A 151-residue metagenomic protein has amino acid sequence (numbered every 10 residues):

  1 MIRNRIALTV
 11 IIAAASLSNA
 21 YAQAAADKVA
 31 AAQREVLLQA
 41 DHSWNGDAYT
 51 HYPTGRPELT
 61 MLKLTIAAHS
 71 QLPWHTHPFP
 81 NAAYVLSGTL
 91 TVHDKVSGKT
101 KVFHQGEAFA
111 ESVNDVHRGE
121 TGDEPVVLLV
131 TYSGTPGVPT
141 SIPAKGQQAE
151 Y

Functional and structural regions predicted by a protein language model:
I2-I6, L17-E58, V102, A144-Y151: A short, N-terminal "cap"/entry segment at the start of jelly-roll beta-barrel domains of the cupin/DSBH fold
H51, L72-H77, D94, K101 (+1 more regions): Short histidine-centered beta-strand/loop micro-motifs that create catalytic or ligand/metal-coordination sites
T54-P57, H69-A82: A short beta-loop-beta micro-motif enriched in histidine and acidic residues
I66, S97-N114: Short acidic-glycine-tyrosine-enriched beta hairpin
Q71-P73, T91, A108-G119: Histidine-centered metal-chelating micro-motifs
H77-V96, E107: Glycine- and acidic-residue-biased ligand/ion/polar-headgroup-sensing regions
V113-P139: Ligand-binding loop in jelly-roll beta-barrel domains
